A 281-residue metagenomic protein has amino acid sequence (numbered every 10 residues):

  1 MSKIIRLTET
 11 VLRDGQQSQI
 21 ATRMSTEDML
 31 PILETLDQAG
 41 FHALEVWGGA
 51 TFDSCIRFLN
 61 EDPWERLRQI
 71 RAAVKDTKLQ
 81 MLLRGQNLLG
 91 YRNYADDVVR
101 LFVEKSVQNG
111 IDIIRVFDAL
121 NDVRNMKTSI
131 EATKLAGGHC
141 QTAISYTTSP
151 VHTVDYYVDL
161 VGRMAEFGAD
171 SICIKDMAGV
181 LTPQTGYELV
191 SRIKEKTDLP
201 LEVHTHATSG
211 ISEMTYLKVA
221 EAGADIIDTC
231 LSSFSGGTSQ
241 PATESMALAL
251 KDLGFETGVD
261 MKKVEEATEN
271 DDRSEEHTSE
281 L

Functional and structural regions predicted by a protein language model:
M1-R115, A119-E275, S279: Catalytic cores and adjacent flexible loops of soluble metabolic enzymes that perform enolate/carbanion chemistry on
